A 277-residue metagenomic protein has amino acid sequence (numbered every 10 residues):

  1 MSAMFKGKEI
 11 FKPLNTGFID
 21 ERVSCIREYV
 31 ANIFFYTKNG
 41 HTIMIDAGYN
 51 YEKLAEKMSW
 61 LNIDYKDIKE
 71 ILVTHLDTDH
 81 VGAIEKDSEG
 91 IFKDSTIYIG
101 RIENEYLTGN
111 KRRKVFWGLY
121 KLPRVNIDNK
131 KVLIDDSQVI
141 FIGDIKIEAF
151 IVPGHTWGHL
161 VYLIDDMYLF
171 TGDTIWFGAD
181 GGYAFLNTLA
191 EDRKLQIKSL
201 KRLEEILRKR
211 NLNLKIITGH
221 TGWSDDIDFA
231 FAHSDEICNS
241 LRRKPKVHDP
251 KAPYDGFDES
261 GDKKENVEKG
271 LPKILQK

Functional and structural regions predicted by a protein language model:
S2-G7, F11-L14, F18-D20, R101-I151 (+1 more regions): Metallo-beta-lactamase
E9-L61, V161-G172, W176-G178: Conserved beta-strand hairpin/beta-sheet module of binuclear metal-dependent hydrolase folds, prominently
S24, L72, Y98, V132-I134 (+3 more regions): Hydrophobic/aromatic beta-strand patches that form the interior of the parallel beta-sheet core in alpha/beta enzyme
H41-I43, D67-L72, I145, M167-F170 (+1 more regions): Structural motif
Y49, K146-P153, W157-S240: Metallo-beta-lactamase
Y51-K53, S59-Q138, E236-D255: Active-site HxH/HxHxD metal-binding segment of metal-dependent hydrolases
D249-K277: C-terminal regulatory/interaction regions
